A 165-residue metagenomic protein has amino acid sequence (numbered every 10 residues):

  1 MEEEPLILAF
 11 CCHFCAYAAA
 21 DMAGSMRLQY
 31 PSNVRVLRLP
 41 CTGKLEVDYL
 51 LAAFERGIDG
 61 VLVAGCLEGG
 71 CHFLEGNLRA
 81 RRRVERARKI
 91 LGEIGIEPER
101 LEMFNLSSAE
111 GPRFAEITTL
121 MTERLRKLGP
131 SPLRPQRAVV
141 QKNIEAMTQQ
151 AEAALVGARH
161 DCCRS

Functional and structural regions predicted by a protein language model:
M1-S165: Iron-sulfur-associated redox domains of electron-transfer enzymes in respiratory and anaerobic energy metabolism
